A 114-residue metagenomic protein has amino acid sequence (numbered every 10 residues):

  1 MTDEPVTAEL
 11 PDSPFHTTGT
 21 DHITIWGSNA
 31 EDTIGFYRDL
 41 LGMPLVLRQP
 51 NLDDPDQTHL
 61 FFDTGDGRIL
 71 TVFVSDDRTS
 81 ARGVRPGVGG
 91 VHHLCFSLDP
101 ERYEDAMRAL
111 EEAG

Functional and structural regions predicted by a protein language model:
T2-T7, T18, N29-E31, G89 (+1 more regions): Vicinal oxygen chelate
V6-E9, D56, D77-G83: A short, acidic/glycine-rich surface segment
T7-L10, P14-T17, T24, Q57: Conserved N-terminal glycine/acidic-rich loop preference
S13-T17, V84-G89: Short, flexible turn/loop "capping" segments at secondary-structure junctions
H22-T24, F61, H93-C95: Short aromatic/hydrophobic contact patches that present stacked aromatics for nucleic-acid/ligand binding
W26-L70, V74: Core segments of cupin and vicinal oxygen chelate
F61-D63, G83-G87, R108: Short, conserved, surface-exposed binding loops centered on an aromatic residue
F73-D77, R102: Membrane-helix exit/interface motif
